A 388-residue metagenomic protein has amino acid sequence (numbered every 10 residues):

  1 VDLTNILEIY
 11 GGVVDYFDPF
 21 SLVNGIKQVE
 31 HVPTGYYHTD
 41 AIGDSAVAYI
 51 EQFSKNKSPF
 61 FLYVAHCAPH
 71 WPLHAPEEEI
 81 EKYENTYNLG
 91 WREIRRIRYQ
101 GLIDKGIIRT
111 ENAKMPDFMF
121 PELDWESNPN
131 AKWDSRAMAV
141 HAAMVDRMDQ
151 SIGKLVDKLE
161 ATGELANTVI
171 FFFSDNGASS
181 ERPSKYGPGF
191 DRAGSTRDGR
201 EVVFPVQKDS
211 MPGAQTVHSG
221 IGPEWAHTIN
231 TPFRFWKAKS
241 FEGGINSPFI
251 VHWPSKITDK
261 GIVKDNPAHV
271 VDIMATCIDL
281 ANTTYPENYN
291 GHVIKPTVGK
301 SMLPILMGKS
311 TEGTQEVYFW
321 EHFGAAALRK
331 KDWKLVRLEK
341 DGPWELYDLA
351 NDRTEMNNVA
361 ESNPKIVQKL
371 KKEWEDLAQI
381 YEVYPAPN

Functional and structural regions predicted by a protein language model:
V1-L89, E93, I97, M119-A143: Formylglycine-dependent
D2-L3, L7-E8, A214-I245, K256-N266 (+2 more regions): C-terminal cap/loop subdomain of S1 sulfatases and analogous C-terminal strand-loop tails that border
T4, L62-P72, A113-E122, F171-S180 (+5 more regions): Short, solvent-exposed turn/loop segments enriched in Gly/Ser/Thr/Pro and often Arg
I6-P19, Y63-A65, P72-I80, K114 (+5 more regions): Short, solvent-exposed loop/turn and secondary-structure capping segments
G25-V32, I80-N85, K132-M138, G213-T216 (+4 more regions): Flexible glycine/proline-enriched surface loops and loop-helix/loop-strand junctions
G43-E51, N85-R109, N130-T168, A178 (+1 more regions): A long, amphipathic alpha-helix that forms part of the scaffold/cap immediately adjacent to metal-dependent active
K55-L62, E164-I170, G313-Q315, K330-W333: Loop/turn elements at helix/coil->beta-strand transitions in domains of secreted/extracellular proteins
K114-F120, D124-R136, I273, Y318 (+4 more regions): Long, internal low-complexity/basic segments
